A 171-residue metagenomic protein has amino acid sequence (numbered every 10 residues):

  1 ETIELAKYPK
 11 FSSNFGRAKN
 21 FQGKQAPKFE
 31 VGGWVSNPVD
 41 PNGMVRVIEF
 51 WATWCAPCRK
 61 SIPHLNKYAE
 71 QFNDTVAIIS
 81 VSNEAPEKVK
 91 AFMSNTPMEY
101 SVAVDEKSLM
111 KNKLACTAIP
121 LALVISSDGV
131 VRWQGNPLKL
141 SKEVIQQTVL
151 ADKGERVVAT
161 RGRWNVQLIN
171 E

Functional and structural regions predicted by a protein language model:
E1-K28, K153-V166, N170: N-proximal helix/coil linker or "cap" segments that precede and/or mark the start of modular domains
G23, P27-R46, L168: A short beta-strand-turn-helix
S36-R59, L65: Short active-site neighborhood of thiol/selenol oxidoreductases, capturing the structured segment around
M44, T75-V76, E99-Y100: A generic structural signal for alpha->beta connector loops
V47-I48, I78, A122: Hydrophobic beta-strand anchors of alpha/beta hydrolase catalytic cores
F50, V81-N83, S127: Cofactor-binding loop segments of dinucleotide-utilizing enzymes, especially the Rossmann-like FAD- and NAD(P)+-binding
R59-T96, E106-N112, R163, N170: Structural microenvironment flanking redox-active thiols in thiol-disulfide oxidoreductases
F92-E99, V104-T148: Thiol/disulfide oxidoreductase modules built on the thioredoxin-like
